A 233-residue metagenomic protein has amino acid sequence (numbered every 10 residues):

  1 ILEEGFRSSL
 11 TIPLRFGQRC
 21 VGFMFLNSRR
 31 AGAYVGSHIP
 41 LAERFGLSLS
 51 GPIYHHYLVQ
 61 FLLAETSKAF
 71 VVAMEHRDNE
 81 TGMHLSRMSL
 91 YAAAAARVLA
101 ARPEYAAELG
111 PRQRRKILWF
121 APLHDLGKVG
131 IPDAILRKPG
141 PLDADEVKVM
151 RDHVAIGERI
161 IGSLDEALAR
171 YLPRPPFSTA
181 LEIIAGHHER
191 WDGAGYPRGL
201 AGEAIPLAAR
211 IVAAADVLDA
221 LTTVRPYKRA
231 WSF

Functional and structural regions predicted by a protein language model:
I1-S8, S28-A31, R190-A201: Signal-transducing coupling segments at domain and membrane junctions
R7-R15: A short, aliphatic-rich beta-strand micro-motif
L14-G17, A31: Sensor-regulatory modules in signal-transduction proteins
V21, N27-R44, P52-H56, L142-D143 (+1 more regions): Regulatory loop-to-helix N-cap segments in sensory/regulatory domains that couple ligand/signal detection
G22-F23, K128: Short glycine-/small-residue motifs
G36, E75-F233: Metal-dependent catalytic cores of enzymes that make or break cyclic nucleotides and related phosphoester linkages
S37, P52-A69, A169: Short alpha-helical interdomain "coupling" segment at the junction between an upstream regulatory sensor module
